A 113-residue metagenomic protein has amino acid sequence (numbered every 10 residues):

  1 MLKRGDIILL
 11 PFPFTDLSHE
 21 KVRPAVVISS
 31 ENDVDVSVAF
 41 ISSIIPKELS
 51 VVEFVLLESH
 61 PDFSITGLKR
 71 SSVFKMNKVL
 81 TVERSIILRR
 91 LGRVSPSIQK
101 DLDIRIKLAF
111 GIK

Functional and structural regions predicted by a protein language model:
M1-R23, V27-K113: Conserved functional hotspots at enzyme active or ligand-binding sites that engage polyanionic ligands
